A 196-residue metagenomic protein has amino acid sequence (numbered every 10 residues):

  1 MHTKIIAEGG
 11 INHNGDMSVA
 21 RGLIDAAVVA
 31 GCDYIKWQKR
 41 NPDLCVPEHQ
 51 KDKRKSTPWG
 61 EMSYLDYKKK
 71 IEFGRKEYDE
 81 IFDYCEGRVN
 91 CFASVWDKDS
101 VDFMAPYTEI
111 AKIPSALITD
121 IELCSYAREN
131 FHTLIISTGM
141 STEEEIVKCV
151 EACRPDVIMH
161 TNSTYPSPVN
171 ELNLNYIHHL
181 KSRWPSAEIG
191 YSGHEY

Functional and structural regions predicted by a protein language model:
M1-Y196: Catalytic cores and adjacent flexible loops of soluble metabolic enzymes that perform enolate/carbanion chemistry on
